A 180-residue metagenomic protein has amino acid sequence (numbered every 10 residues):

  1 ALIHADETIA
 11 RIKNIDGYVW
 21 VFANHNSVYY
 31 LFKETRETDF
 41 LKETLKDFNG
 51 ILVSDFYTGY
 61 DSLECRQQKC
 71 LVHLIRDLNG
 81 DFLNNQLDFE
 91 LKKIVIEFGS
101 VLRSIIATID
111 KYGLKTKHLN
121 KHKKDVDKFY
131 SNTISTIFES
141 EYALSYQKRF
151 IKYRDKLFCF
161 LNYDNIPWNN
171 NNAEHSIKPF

Functional and structural regions predicted by a protein language model:
A1-F180: Catalytic center-proximal scaffold of phosphoryl-transfer enzymes
